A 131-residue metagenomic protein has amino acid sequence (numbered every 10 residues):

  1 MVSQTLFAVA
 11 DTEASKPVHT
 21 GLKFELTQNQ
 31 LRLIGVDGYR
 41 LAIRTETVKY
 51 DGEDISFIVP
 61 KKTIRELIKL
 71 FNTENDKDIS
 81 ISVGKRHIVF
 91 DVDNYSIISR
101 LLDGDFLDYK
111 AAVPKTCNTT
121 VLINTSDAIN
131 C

Functional and structural regions predicted by a protein language model:
M1-C131: Extended macromolecule-engaging scaffold surfaces, prototypically the DNA polymerase sliding clamp/PCNA/9-1-1 ring
